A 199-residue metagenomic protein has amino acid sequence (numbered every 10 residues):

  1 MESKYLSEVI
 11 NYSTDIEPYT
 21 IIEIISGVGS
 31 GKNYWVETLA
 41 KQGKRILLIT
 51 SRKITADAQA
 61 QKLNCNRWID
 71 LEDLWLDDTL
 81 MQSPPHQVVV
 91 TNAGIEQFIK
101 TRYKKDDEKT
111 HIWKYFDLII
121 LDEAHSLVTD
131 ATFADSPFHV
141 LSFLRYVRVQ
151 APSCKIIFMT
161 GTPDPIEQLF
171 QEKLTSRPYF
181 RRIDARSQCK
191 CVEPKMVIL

Functional and structural regions predicted by a protein language model:
M1-Y19, E37: Pre-Walker A adenine-sensing motif
I24: Hydrophobic anchor at the beta1->P-loop junction of P-loop NTPases
G27-Y34, D135-S142, M159-T162, E167-Q168: Helicase motor interdomain insertion/brace
V28, Y34-W68, G94, P165-E167: Conserved Walker A/P-loop ATP-binding site and its immediately adjacent core in helicase/helicase-like ATPase domains
L48-I49, V88-T91, I120, C154-G161: Structural recognition of the conserved hydrophobic beta-strand(s) that form the central parallel beta-sheet of P-loop
L63-D106: Inter-Walker segment of RecA-like/P-loop motor cores
A93-G94, D106-R148: SF2 helicase catalytic motif II
T162-L199: Interdomain hinge/linker at the junction between the two RecA-like core domains of SF2 helicases
